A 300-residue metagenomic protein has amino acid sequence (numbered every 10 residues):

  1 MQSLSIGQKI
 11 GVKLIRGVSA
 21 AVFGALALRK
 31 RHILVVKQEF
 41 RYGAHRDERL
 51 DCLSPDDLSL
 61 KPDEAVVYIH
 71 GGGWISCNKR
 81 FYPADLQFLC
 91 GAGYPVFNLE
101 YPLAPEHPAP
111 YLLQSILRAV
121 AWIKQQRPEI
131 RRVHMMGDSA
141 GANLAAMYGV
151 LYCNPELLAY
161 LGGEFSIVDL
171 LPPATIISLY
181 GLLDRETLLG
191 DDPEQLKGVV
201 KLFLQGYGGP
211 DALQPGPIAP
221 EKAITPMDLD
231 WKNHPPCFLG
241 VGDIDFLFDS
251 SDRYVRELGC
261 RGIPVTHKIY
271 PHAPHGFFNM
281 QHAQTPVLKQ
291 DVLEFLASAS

Functional and structural regions predicted by a protein language model:
M1-S300: Alpha/beta-hydrolase superfamily serine-hydrolase fold, recognizing
